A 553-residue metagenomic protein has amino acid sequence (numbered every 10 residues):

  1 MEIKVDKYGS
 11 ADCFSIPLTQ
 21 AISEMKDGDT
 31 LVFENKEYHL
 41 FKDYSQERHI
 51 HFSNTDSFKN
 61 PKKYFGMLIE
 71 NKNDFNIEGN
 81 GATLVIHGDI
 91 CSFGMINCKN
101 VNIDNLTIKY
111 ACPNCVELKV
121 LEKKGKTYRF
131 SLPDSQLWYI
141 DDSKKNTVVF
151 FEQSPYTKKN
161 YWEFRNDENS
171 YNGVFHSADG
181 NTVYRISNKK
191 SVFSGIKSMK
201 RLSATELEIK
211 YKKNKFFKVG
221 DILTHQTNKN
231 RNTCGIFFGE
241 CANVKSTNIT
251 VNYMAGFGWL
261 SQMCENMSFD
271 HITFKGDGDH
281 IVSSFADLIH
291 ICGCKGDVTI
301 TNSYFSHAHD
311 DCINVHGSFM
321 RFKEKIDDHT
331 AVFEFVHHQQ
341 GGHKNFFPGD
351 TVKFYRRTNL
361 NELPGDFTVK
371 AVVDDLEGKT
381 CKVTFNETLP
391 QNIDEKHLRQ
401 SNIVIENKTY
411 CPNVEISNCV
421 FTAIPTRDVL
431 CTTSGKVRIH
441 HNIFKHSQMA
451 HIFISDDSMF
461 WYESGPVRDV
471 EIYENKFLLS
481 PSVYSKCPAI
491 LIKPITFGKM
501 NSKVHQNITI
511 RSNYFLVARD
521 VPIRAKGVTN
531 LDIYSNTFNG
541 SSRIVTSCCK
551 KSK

Functional and structural regions predicted by a protein language model:
I3-V32: Acidic Gly/Asp/Thr-rich repetitive segments characteristic of extracellular carbohydrate-active and adhesion proteins
T19-E24, L40-N76, V85-D104, A111-T127 (+8 more regions): Extracellular beta-strand-rich solenoid/capping regions of secreted or surface-exposed proteins that bind or remodel
D29, F65, N73-F75, A82 (+18 more regions): The right-handed parallel beta-helix/beta-solenoid scaffold, focusing on the short coil/turn and N-cap positions
D29, K42, I86-S92, C112-V116 (+10 more regions): Short glycine/acidic-rich loop motifs that flank beta-strands on beta-rich extracellular proteins
I86, Y110-A111, S135-R201, G341-G378: Ser/Thr/Gly-rich low-complexity blocks that favor extended beta-strand/coil architectures
E168, G173-R231, L363-D366, V372-V414 (+1 more regions): Small/polar beta-strand repeat architecture
Y184-D279, H290-I291, V298-Y304, H309 (+1 more regions): Alpha-solenoid helical-repeat scaffolds
